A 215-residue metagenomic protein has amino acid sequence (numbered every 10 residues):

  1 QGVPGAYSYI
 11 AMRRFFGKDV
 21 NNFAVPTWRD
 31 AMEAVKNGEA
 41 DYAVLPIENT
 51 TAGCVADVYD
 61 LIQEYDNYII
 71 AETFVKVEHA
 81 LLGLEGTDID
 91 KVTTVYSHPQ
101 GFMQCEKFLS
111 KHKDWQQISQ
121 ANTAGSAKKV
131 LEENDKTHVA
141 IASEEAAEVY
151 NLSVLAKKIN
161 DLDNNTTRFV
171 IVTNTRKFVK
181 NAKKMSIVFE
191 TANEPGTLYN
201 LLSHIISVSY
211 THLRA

Functional and structural regions predicted by a protein language model:
Q1-R214: Domain-level signature for soluble enzymes in the chorismate/prephenate branch of the shikimate pathway
